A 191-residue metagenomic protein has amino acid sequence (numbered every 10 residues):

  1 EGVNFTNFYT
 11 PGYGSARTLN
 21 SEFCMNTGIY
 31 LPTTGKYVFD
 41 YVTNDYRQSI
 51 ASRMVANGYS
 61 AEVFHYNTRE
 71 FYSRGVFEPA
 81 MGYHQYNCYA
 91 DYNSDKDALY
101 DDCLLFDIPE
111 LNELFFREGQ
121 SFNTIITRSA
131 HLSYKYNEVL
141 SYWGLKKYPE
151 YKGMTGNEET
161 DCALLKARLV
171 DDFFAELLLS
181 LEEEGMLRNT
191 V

Functional and structural regions predicted by a protein language model:
E1-V191: Solvent-exposed soluble domains appended to multi-pass membrane proteins
